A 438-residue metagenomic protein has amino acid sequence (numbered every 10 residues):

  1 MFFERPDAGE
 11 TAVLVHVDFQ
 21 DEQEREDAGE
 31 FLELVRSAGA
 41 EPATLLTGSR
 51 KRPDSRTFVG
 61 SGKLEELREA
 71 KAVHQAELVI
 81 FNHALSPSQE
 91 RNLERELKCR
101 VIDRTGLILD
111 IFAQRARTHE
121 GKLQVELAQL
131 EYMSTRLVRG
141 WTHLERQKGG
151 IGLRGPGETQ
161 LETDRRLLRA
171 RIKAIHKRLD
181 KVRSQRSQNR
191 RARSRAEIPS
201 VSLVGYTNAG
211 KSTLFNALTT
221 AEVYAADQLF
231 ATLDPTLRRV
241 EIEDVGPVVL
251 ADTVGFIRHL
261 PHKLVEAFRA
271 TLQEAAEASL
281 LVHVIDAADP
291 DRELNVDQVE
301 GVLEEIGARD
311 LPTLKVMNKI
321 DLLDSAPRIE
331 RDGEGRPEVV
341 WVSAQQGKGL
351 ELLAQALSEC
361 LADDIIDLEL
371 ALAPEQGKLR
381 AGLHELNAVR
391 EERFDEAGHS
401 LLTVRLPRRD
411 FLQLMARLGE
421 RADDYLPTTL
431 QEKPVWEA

Functional and structural regions predicted by a protein language model:
M1-L109, D423-A438: N-terminal accessory targeting/assembly segments
M1-L14, L32, T135-A209, F215-N216 (+3 more regions): C-terminal-of-GTPase-core extension/linker across diverse P-loop GTPases
F3, S184-R186, A192-P199, A217-V249 (+3 more regions): Switch I (effector-binding) loop of TRAFAC-class P-loop GTPase G-domains
L14-D18, L45-G48, I80-N82, H283-D286 (+3 more regions): Conserved beta-strand segments of the P-loop GTPase G domain that flank and frequently precede/overlap
D18-Q23, R52-T57, R115-E120, T159-Q160 (+4 more regions): Flexible beta-alpha connector loops of hexameric P-loop NTPases
E26-R36, E41, L64-V73, H83-C99 (+3 more regions): Conserved C-terminal guanine-recognition region of P-loop GTPase G domains, centered on the G4
T105-L109, L229-F230, A344-Q346: Short, acidic/turn-prone active-site loops that include or flank metal/cofactor- and phosphate-binding residues
G106-V125: Short alpha-helix plus adjacent loop in nuclease-associated cores
